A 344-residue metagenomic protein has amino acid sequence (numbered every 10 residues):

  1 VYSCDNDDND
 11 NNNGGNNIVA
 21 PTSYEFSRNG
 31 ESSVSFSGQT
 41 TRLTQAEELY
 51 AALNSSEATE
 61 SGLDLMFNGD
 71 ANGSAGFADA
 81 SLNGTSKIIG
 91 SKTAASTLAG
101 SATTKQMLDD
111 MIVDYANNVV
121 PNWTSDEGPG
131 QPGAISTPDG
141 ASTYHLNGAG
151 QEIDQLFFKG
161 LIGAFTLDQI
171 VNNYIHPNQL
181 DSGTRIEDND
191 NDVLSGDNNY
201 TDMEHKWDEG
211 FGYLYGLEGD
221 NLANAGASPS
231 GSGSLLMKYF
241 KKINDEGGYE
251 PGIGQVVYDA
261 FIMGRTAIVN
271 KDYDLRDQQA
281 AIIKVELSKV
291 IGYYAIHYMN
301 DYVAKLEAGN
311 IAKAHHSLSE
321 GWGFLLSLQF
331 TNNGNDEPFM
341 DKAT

Functional and structural regions predicted by a protein language model:
Y2-S3: C-terminal motif of bacterial Sec signal peptides marking the signal peptidase cleavage site
N6: Short, conserved catalytic or interaction motifs in soluble domains
N13-T344: Mature extracytoplasmic or organellar-lumen-exposed domains after removal of signal/transit peptides
